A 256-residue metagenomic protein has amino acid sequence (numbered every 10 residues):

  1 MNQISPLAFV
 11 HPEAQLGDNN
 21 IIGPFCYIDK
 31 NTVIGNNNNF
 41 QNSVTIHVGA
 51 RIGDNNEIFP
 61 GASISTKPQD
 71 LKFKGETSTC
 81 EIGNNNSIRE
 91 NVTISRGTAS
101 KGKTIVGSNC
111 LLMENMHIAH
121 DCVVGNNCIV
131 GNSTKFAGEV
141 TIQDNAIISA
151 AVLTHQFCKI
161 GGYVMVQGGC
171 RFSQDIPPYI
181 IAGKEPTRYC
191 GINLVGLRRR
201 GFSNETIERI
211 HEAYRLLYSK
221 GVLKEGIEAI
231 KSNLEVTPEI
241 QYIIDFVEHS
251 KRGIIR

Functional and structural regions predicted by a protein language model:
M1-L7, P12-E13, D18-N19, N55 (+6 more regions): Terminal amphipathic alpha-helical/low-complexity segments used for targeting or macromolecular assembly
Q3-G183, T187-R188: Structural signal for interior beta-strand "rungs" in well-ordered beta-sheet cores of soluble enzyme domains
